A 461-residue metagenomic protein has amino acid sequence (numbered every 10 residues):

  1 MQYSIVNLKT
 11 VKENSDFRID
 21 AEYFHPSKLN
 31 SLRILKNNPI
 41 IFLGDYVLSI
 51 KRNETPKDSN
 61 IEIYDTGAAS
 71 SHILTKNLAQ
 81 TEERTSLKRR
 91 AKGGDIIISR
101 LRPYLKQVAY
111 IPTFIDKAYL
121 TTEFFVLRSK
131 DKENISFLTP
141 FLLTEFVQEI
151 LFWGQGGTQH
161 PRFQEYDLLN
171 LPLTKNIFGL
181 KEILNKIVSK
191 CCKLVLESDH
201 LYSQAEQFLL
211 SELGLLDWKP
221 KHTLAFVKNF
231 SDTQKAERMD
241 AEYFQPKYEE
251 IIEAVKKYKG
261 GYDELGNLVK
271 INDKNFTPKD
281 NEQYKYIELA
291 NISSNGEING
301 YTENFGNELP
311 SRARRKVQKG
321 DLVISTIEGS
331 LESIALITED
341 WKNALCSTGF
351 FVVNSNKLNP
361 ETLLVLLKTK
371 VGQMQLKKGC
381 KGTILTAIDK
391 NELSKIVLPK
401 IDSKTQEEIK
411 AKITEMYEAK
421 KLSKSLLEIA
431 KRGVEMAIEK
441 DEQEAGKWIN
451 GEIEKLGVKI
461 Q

Functional and structural regions predicted by a protein language model:
M1-E54, F178-P278, S403-Q461: Non-catalytic DNA-recognition/assembly elements of restriction-modification systems
H25, G44-E83, A241-K247, N275-L309: DNA target-recognition patches
D45-R52, T66-H72, R89-Q107, F141-F152 (+4 more regions): Short Ser/Thr-interspersed hydrophobic loop/turn segments at strand-loop and sheet-helix junctions that line or gate
T55-E62, R89-A91, Y110-T122, P278-Y284 (+2 more regions): Short, surface-exposed loop/turn microsegments at beta-strand edges and helix-strand junctions
T85-S86, F114, T158, S311-R312 (+2 more regions): A structural connector/turn signal
S99-F141, V323-L367: A short beta-sheet element
A118-F125, G157-G179, S330, A344-G349 (+1 more regions): A short glycine-rich beta-alpha junction/loop motif
G260-N267, E297-I324, E328-I337, W341: Conserved mid-sequence domains
